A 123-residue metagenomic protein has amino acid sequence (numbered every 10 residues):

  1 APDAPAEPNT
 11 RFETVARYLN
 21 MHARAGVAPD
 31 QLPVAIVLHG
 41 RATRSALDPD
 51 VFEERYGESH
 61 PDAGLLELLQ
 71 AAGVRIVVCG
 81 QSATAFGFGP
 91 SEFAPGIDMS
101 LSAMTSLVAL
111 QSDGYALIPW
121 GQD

Functional and structural regions predicted by a protein language model:
A1-P5, S45-D50: Acidic/histidine-rich, surface-exposed loop or edge segments in extracytoplasmic proteins
A1-Q31: N-terminal secretory signal peptides
R11, R17, R24, R41-R44 (+2 more regions): Arginine residue identity/basic-tract feature
H22, L38-A42, Q70, G80: Generic secondary-structure microfeatures
P29-A46: Acidic helix-start/capping segments at beta-turn-to-alpha-helix junctions
R44-L47, F86-F88: Extracytoplasmic/secreted cell-surface and envelope-processing proteins
F52-E53, E58-D123: A cross-taxonomic marker for long C-terminal extensions/tails that follow the last structured domain
